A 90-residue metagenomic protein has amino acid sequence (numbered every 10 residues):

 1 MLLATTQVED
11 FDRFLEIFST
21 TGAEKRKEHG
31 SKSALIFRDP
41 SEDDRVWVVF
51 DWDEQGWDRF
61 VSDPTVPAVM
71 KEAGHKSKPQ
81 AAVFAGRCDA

Functional and structural regions predicted by a protein language model:
M1-V8, A34-D63: Short, well-ordered beta-strand segments in beta-rich or mixed alpha/beta enzyme and ligand-binding folds
F11-S33, P64-M70: Short amphipathic alpha-helical segments
E16-S19, A23, E42, Q55-W57 (+3 more regions): Short linear sequence elements within intrinsically disordered, low-complexity coil regions
H29-V46, V69-A90: Glycine-rich beta-strand-turn "strand-cap" elements at beta-sheet edges
